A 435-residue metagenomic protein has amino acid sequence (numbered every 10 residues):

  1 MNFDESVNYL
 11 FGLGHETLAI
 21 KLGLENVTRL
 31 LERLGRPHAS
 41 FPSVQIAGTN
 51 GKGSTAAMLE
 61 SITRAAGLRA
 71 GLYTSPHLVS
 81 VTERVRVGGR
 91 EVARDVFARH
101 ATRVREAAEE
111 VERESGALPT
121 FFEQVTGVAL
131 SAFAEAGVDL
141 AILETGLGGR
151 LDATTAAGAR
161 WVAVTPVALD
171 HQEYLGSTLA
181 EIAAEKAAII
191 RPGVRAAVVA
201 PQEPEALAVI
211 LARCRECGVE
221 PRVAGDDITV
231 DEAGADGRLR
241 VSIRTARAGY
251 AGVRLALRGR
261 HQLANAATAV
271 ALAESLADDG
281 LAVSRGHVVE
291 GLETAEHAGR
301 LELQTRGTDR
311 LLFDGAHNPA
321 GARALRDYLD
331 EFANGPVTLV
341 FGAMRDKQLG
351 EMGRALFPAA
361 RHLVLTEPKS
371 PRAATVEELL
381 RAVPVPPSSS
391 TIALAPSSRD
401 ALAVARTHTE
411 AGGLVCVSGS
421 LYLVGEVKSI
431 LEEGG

Functional and structural regions predicted by a protein language model:
M1-N50, S54-R69, L78-V79, G137 (+3 more regions): N-terminal leader/targeting and accessory segments in enzymes
I20-L24, T28-A39, A65-A157, E173-L175 (+1 more regions): ATP-dependent carboxylate-amine ligase catalytic core
L59, R150-R160, K428-L431: Short Gly/Thr/Asp-enriched flexible loops that form oxyanion-binding sites at enzyme active sites
Y73, V199-E203, R213-G234, R254-R260 (+6 more regions): Beta-strand->loop->alpha-helix junctions that form or flank phosphate-binding loops in nucleotide-handling enzymes
V111-R113, Q124, G137-E144, A159-G252 (+2 more regions): Acidic, Mg2+-coordinating active-site environments of NTP-dependent enzymes
L140-T145, D152-A163, V167-H171, E181 (+1 more regions): Nucleotide phosphate-binding/pyrophosphate-handling subdomain across enzymes that bind or process nucleotide phosphates
A200-R213, G218, R222, G237 (+3 more regions): C-terminal helical cap/extension that packs against the catalytic core of soluble nucleotide-cofactor enzymes
S420: Active-site-proximal loop/hinge segments that shape catalytic or ion-binding/gating pockets
